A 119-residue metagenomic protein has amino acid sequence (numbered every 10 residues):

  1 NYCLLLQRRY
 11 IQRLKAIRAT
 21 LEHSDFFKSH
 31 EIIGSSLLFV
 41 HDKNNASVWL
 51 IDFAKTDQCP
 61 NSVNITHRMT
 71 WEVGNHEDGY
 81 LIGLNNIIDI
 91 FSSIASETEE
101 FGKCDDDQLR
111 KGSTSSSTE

Functional and structural regions predicted by a protein language model:
N1-E119: Polybasic, positively charged surfaces/segments
